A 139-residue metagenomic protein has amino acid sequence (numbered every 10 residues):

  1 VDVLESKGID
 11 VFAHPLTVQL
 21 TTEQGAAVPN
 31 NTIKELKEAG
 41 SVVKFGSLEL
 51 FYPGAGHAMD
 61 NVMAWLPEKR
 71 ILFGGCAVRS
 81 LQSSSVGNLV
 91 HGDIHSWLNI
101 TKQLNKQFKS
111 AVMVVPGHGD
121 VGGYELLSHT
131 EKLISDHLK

Functional and structural regions predicted by a protein language model:
V1-K7, Y124-H129: Metal-dependent catalytic neighborhoods of phosphoester/phosphodiester hydrolases
V3-G54, A58-M59, P67-E68, K109: Metallo-beta-lactamase
L4-H14, L20, S80-L81, I100-V114 (+1 more regions): Structured segments of extracytoplasmic/periplasmic soluble domains in secreted or envelope-associated proteins
E5-G8, L89-G92, K132-I134: Glycine-rich, phosphate-binding/catalytic loops in enzymes
D10-A13, I33-E35, A55, L72-F73 (+2 more regions): Short, surface-exposed linear patches
P15, Y124-K139: Short, electropositive alpha-helical surface patch
N30, L81-S83, G87, S135-K139: Repeat-unit-sized solenoid/scaffold elements
P53-E125, H129: Metallo-beta-lactamase
